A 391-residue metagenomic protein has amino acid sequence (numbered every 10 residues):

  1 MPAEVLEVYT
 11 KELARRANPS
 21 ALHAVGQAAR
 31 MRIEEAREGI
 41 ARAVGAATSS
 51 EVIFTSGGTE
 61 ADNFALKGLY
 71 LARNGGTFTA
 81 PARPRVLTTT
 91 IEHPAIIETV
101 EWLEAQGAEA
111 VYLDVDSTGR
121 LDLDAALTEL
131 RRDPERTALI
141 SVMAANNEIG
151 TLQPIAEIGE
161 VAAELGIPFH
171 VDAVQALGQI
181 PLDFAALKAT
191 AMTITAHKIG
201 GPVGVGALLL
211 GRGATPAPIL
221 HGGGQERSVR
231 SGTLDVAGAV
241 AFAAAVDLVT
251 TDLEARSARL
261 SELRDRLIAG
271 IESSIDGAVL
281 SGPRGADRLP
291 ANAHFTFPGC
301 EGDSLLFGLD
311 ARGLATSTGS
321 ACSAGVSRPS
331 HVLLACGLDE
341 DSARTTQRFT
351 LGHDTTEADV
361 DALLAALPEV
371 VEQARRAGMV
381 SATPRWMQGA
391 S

Functional and structural regions predicted by a protein language model:
M1-S391: Pyridoxal 5′-phosphate
